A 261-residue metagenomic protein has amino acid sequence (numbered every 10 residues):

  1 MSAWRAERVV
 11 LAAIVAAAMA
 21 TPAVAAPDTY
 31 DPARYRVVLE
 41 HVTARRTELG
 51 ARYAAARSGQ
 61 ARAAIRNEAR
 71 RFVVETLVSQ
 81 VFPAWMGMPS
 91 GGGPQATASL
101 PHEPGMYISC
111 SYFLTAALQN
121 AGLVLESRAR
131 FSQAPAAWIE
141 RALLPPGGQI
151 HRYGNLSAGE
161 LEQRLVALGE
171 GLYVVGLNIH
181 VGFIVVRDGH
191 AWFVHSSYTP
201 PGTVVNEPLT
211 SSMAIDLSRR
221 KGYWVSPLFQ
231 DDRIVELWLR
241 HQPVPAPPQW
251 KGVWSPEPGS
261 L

Functional and structural regions predicted by a protein language model:
M1-S2, A25: Initiator methionine at the very start of the polypeptide chain
S2-L11: Bacterial N-terminal signal peptides that target proteins for export
V10-A18: Bacterial N-terminal signal peptides
A20-P22: N-terminal signal peptide c-region/cleavage motif recognized by signal peptidases
A25-S132, E257: N-terminal capping segments
Q133-N206: ...with weaker cross-activation on analogous glycine-rich loops/strands in unrelated enzymes
A191-W192, S196-P201, V205-L261: Low-complexity, Gly/Ser/Thr/Pro-rich intrinsically disordered linker/tail segments
